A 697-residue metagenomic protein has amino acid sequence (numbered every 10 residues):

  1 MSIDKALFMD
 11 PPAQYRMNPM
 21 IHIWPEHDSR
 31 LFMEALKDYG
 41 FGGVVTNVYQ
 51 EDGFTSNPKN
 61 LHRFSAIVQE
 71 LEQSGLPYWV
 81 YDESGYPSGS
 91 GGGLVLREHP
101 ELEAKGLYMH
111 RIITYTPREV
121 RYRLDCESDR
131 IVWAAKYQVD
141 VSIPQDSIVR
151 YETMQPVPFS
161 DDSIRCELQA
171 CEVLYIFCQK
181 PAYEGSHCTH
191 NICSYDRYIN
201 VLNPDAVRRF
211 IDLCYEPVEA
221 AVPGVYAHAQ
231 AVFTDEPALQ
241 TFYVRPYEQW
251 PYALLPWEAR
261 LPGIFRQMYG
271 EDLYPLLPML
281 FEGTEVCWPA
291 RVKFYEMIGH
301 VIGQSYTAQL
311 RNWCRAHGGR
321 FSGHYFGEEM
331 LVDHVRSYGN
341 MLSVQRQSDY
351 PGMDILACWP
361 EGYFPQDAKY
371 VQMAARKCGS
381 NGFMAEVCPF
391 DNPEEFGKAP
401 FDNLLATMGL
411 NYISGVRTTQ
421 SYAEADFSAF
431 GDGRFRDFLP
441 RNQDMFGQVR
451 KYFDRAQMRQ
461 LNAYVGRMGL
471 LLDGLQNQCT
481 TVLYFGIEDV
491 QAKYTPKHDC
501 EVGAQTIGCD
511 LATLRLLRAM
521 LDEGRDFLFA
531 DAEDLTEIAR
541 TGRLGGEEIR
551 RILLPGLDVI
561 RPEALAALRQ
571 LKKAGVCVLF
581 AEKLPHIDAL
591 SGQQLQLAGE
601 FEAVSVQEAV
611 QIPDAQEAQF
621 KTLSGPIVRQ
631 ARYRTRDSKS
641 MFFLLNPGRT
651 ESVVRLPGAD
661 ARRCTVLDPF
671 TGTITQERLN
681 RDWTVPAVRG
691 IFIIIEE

Functional and structural regions predicted by a protein language model:
M1-I3: Basic/polar N-terminal segments that are highly enriched at the extreme N-terminus, encompassing both cleavable
L7-H22, H27-M33, G42-Y49, T55-V80 (+6 more regions): Carbohydrate-binding surfaces of carbohydrate-active enzymes
Y39: Histidine- and aromatic-enriched segments that form or immediately flank copper-ligand environments
T46-R208: Acidic/aromatic-lined carbohydrate-recognition and catalytic surfaces of CAZymes acting on diverse glycans
R208-C214: Conserved short secondary-structure elements within globular domains
